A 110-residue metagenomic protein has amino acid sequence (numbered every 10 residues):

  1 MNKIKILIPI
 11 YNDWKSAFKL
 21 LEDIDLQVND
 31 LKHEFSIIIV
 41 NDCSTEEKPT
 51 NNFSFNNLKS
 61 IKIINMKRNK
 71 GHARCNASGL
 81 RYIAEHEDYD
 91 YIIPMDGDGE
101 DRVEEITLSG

Functional and structural regions predicted by a protein language model:
N2-I8, A17, I24, F35-V40: Hydrophobic targeting segments
D13-V28, E47: Short, well-formed alpha-helical segments that are part of the catalytic scaffolds of diverse glycosyltransferases
I24, G79, D98: Residue-level signature of catalytic and energy-coupling elements of molecular machines, predominantly ATP/GTP-dependent
H33-S44, N65-M66: Short beta-strand/loop segment that forms part of the nucleotide-sugar
N41-T50, G99: A conserved acidic beta->alpha catalytic loop
F53-H86: Conserved donor nucleotide-binding strand/loop of the catalytic core
D88-E100: Short beta-strand-to-loop acidic/aromatic patch adjacent to the donor-nucleotide binding site
E104-G110: Conserved donor-nucleotide/metal-binding helix-loop-beta segment in metal-dependent transferases, i.e., the alpha-helix
